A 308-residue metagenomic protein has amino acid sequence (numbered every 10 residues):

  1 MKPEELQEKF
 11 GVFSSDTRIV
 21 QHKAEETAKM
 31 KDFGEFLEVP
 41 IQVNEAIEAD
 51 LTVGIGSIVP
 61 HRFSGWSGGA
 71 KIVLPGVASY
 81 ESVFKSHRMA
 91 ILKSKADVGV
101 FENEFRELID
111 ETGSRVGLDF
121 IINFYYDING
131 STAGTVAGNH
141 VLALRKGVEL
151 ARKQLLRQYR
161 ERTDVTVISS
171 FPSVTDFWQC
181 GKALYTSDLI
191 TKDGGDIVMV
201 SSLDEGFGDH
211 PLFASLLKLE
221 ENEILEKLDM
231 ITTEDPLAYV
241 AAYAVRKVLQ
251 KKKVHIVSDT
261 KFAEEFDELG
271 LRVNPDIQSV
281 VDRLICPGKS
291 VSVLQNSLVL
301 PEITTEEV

Functional and structural regions predicted by a protein language model:
K2-W66: An acidic, phosphate/nucleotide-engaging active-site surface
E45-I47, T52-I122, N129-T132, L271-N274: Conserved phosphate- and dinucleotide-binding cores of soluble alpha/beta proteins, encompassing both enzyme active
V53-I55, V165-S169, V198, S292-V293: Structural motif
I55, H61-S64, S82, S131 (+4 more regions): Short helix/loop capping segments that flank catalytic or ligand/cofactor-binding pockets
R88-D127, E221-K261: Polyanion-binding loop/helix "lid" in catalytic or ligand-binding cores
A96-S173: Membrane-embedded hairpin module used as a gating/binding unit in multi-pass transport and secretion proteins
T175-K253: C-terminal catalytic subdomain
S258-V308: Extended hydrophobic packing segments that form well-structured cores
